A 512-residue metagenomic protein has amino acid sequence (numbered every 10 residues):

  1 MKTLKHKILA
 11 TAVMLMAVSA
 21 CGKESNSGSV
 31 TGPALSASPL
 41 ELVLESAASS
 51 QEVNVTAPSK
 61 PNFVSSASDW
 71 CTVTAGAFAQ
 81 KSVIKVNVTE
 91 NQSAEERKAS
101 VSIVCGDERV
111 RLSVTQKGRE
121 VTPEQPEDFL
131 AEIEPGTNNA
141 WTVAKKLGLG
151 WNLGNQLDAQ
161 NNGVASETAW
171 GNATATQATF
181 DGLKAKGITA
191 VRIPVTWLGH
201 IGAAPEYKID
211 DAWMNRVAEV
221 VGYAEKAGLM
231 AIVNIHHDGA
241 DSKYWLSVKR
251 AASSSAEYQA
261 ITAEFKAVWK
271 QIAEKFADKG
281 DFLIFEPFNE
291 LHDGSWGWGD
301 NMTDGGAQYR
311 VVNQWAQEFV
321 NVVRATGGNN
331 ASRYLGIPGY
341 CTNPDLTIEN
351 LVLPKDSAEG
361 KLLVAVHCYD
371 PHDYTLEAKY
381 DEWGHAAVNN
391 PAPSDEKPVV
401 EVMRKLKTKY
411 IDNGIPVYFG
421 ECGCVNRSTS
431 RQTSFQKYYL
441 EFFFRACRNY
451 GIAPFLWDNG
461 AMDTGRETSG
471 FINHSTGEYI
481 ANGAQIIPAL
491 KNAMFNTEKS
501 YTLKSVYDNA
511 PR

Functional and structural regions predicted by a protein language model:
H6, V13-E41, C105-G106, R111-F129: Bacterial Sec-dependent N-terminal signal peptides
A34-L35, A57-K85: Surface-exposed binding patches on compact interaction domains or structured appendages
E95-D107: A short beta-strand micro-motif common to beta-rich folds, especially ectodomain repeats
V121-A190: N-terminal carbohydrate-binding accessory modules
I133, G171-V191, E206-H237, D241-P287 (+1 more regions): An active-site-proximal structural segment forming one wall of the substrate-binding cleft that immediately precedes
L153-A175, A203-I209, E257, D373-P398: Acidic/histidine-rich helix-loop elements that form or flank divalent-metal/phosphate-binding sites at the catalytic
Q259, A263-D395, R404-C424, N449-I452: Active-site region of glycoside hydrolase catalytic domains
T429-R512: Aromatic-rich peripheral "rim/lid" segments of glycoside hydrolase catalytic domains that contact and position glycan
